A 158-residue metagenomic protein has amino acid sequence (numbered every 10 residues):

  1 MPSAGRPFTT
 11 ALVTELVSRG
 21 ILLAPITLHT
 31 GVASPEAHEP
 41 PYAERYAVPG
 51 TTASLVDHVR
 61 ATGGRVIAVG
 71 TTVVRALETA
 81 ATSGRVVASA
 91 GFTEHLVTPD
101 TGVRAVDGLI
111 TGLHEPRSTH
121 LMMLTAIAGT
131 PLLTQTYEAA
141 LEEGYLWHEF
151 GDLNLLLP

Functional and structural regions predicted by a protein language model:
M1-P158: Surface-exposed, charge/polar-rich loops and edge strands
